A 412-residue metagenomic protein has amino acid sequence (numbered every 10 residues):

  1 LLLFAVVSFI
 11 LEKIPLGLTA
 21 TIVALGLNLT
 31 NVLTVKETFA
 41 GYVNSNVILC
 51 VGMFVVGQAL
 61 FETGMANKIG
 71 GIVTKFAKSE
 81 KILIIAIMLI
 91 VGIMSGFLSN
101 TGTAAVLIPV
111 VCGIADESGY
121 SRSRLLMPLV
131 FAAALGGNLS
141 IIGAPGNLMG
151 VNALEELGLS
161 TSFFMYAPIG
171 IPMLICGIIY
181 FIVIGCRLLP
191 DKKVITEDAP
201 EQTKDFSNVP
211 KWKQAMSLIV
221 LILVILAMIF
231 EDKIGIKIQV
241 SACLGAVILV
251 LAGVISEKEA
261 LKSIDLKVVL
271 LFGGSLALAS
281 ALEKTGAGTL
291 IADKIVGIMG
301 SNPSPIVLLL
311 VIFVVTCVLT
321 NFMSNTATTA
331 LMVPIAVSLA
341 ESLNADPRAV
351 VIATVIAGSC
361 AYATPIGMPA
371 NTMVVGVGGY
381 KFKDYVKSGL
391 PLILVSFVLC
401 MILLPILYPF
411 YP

Functional and structural regions predicted by a protein language model:
L1-V51, V55, P168-D293, L392-F397 (+1 more regions): Hydrophobic transmembrane alpha-helices of multi-pass small-molecule transporters
V6-I14, I90-N100, F131-I142, A227-K233 (+2 more regions): Transmembrane alpha-helix interface/packing and boundary motifs in multi-pass membrane proteins, characterized by
G17-L18, I22-L25, L29-S121, S263-V268 (+1 more regions): Membrane-embedded alpha-helical segments and adjacent helix-loop junctions characteristic of multi-pass solute
I22, A86, I90, P128-F131 (+8 more regions): Hydrophobic residues within alpha-helical transmembrane segments of multi-pass solute transporters/permease subunits
V35, R122, F163, I238 (+3 more regions): Alpha-helix N-cap/start motif
I82, E117-F131, G137-M149, A153-N208 (+1 more regions): Juxtamembrane and boundary regions of transmembrane helices in multi-pass small-molecule transporters and channels
G136, L223, I248-L249, K258-L261 (+12 more regions): Generic hydrophobic alpha-helical scaffold/packing signal
